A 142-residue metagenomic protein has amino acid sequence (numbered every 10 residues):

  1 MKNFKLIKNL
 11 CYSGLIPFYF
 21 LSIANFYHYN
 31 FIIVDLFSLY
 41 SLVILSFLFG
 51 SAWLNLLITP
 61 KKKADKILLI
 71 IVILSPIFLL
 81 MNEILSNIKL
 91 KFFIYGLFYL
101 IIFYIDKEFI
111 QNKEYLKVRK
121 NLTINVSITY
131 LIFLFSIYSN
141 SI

Functional and structural regions predicted by a protein language model:
K5-N25, I124-Y130: The first (N-terminal) embedded transmembrane alpha-helix
L15-Y19, S38-M81: Core segments of alpha-helical transmembrane spans in multipass integral membrane proteins
I32-I44, I88-L97: Structural signature of hydrophobic alpha-helical transmembrane segments
V43-G50, G96-F109: Alpha-helical transmembrane segments and their membrane-interface exit regions
L54-K63, I110-T123, I142: A cytosolic-side transmembrane-helix exit/cap motif
I70-E83, I105-D106, V126-Y130: Hydrophobic, membrane-inserted alpha-helices
I84-Y95, Y104-V118: Membrane-helix boundary connector in multi-pass membrane proteins
F133-I142: Juxtamembrane boundary at the C-terminal end of a transmembrane helix
